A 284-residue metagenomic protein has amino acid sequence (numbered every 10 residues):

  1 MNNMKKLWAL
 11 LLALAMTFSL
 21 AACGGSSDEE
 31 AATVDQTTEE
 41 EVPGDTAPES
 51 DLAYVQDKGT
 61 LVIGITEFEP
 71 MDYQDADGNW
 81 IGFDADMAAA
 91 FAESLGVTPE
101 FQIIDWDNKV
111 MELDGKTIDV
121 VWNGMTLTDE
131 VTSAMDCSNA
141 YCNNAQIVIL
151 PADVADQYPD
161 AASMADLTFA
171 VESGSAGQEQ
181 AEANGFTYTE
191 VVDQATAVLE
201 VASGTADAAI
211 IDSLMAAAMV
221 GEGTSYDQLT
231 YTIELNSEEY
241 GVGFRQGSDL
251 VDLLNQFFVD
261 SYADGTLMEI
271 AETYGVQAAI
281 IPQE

Functional and structural regions predicted by a protein language model:
S19-V34: Bacterial lipoprotein signal-peptidase II cleavage site
C23, L52, F83-D84, T132-C142 (+2 more regions): A structural signal for short loop-to-beta-strand junctions that line the ligand-binding cleft of periplasmic/secreted
D35, E39-E40, A85-S94, S173-S175 (+1 more regions): Extended ligand-binding regions for polar small-molecule ligands
D35, P43-G124: Extracytoplasmic small-molecule ligand-binding "clamshell" domains of the periplasmic binding protein/Venus flytrap
F83, F101-E112, D156, S173-A176 (+2 more regions): Short helix-initiation/N-cap motifs at beta->coil->alpha
E93-S94, Q102-I103, D107-V120, A134-D136 (+5 more regions): Short helices/loops that flank or line small-molecule/ion binding pockets
N143-L150, S213, A217-V259, Q277-E284: Periplasmic-binding protein-like
L150-T168: Flexible hinge/capping segments at coil-to-helix
